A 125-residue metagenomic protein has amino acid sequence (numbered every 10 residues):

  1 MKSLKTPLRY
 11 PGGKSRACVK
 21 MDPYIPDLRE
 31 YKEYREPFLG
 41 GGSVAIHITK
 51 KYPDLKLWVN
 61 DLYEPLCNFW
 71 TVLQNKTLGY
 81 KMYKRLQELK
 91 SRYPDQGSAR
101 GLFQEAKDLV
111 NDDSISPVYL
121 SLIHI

Functional and structural regions predicted by a protein language model:
M1, I123-I125: Polar low-complexity intrinsically disordered regions
M1-E33, S43: S-adenosyl-L-methionine
V19, I46, N68: Alpha-helical elements of the RecA-like P-loop NTPase motor core of helicases
P23-Y24, H47, I125: A generic secondary-structure signal
E33-R35, W58: Structural motif
F38-L39: Class I SAM-dependent methyltransferase "Motif I" SAM/SAH-binding loop
S43-Y52: Conserved SAM-binding loop of SAM-dependent methyltransferases across substrates and taxa, primarily the Class I
K51, L55-I123: Class I S-adenosyl-L-methionine-dependent methyltransferase module
